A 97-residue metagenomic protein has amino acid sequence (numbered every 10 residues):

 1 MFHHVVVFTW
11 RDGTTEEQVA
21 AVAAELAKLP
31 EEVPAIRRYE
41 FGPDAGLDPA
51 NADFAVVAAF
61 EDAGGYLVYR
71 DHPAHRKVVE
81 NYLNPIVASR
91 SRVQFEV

Functional and structural regions predicted by a protein language model:
M1-D53, E61-D71, Q94-V97: Short S/T/G/P-rich N-terminal loop/turn motif that feeds into the first structured element of a domain
H3-H4, V79, L83: Alpha-helical structural signal
R76: Long, contiguous binding/interaction regions
N81-V97: Charge-dense polyanion-binding interfaces
